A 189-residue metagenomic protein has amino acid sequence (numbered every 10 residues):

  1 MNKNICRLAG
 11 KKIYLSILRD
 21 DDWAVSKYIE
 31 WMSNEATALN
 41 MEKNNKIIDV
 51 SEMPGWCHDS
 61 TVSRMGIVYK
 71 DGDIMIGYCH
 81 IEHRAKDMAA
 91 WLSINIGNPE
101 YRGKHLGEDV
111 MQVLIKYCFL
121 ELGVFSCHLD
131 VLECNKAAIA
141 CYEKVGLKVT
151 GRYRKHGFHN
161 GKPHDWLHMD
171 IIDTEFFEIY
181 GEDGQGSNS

Functional and structural regions predicted by a protein language model:
M1-S51, E175-S189: A short, well-structured alpha-helix characteristic of acyl/acetyltransferase catalytic modules
N44-Y101, I172-T174, G186-S187: Acetyl-CoA-dependent GNAT
D73-G77, A137, P163: Glycine-rich acetyl-CoA-binding "A-motif" of GNAT/NAT acetyltransferases
G103-Y117, I139-K144: Conserved acetyl-CoA-binding loop-helix of GNAT-fold acetyltransferases
G107, M111, C134-A138, K155-N160: Short glycine/proline-centered loop/turn elements that form peptide/ligand docking sites
L120-D130: Conserved GNAT acetyl-CoA-binding A-motif
H128-V131, K148-D165: Conserved catalytic-core motifs of GNAT/GCN5-like acyltransferases
Y142, L147, M169: Conserved active-site tyrosine of GNAT-family acetyltransferases
